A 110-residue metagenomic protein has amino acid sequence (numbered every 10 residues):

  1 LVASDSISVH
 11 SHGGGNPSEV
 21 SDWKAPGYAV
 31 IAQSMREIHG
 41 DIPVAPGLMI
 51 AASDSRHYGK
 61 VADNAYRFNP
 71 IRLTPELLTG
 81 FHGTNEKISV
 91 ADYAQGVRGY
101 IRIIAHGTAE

Functional and structural regions predicted by a protein language model:
L1-I101, A105-E110: Metal-dependent amide/peptide-bond hydrolase catalytic core, centered on the "pita-bread" metallohydrolase fold
